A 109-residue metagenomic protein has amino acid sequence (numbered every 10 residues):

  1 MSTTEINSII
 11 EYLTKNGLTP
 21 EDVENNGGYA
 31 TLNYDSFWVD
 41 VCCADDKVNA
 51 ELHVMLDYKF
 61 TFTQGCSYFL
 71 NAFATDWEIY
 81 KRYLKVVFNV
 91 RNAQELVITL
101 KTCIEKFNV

Functional and structural regions predicted by a protein language model:
M1-W38, A74-W77, V109: Negatively charged, low-complexity tracts enriched in Asp/Glu with abundant Ser/Thr
E5-I9, F69-V109: Ampiphathic alpha-helical segments that act as solvent-exposed interaction surfaces
N16-S67: Amphipathic, interaction-prone secondary-structure segments
